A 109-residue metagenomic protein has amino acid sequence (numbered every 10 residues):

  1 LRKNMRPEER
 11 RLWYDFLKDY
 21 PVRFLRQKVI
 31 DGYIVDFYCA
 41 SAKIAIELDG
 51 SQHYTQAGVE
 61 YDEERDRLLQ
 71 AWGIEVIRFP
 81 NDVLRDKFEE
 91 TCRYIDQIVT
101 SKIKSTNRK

Functional and structural regions predicted by a protein language model:
L1-K109: Nucleic-acid endo/exonuclease domains
